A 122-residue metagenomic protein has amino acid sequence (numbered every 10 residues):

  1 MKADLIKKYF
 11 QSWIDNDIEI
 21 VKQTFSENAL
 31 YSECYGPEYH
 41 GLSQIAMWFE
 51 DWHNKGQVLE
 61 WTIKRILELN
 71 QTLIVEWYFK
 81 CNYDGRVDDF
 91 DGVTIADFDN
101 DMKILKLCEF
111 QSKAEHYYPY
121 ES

Functional and structural regions predicted by a protein language model:
K7-Q11: Amphipathic alpha-helical repeat scaffolds
S12-W13, K55: Histidine kinase transmitter module recognition
D15-N28: Short, well-ordered alpha-helical segments enriched in acidic and aromatic residues
L30-H40, W52-K55: A short gly/proline-enriched turn/hairpin at secondary-structure junctions
A46, E50-S122: A beta-strand edge to alpha-helix "cap/lid" segment located at domain peripheries
